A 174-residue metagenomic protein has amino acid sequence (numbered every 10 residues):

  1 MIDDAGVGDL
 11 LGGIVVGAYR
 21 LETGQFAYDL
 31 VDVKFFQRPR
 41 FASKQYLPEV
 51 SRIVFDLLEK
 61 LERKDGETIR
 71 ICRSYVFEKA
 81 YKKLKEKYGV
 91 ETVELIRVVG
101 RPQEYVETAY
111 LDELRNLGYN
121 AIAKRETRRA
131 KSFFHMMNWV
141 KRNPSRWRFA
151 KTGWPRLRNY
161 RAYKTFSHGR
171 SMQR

Functional and structural regions predicted by a protein language model:
M1-R174: RNase H-like, Mg2+-dependent phosphodiesterase core, and more generally RNA phosphate-backbone-engaging helix-loop
